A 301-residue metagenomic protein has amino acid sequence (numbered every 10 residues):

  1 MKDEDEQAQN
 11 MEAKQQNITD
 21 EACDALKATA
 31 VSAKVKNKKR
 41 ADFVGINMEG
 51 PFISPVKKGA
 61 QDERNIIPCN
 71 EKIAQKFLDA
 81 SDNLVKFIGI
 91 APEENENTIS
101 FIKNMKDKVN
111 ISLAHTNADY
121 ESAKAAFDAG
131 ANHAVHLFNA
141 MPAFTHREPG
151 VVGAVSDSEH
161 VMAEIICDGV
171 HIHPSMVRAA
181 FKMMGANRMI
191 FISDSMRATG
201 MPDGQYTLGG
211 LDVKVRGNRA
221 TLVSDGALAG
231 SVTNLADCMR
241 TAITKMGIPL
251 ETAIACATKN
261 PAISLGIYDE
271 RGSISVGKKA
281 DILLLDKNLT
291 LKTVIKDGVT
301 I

Functional and structural regions predicted by a protein language model:
M1-L84: Divalent-metal coordination cores built from histidine and acidic residues
I18-N37, S100-N110, P249-L250, I254: Short, electropositive alpha-helical surface patch
T19, C23, I67-E71, P92-N95 (+9 more regions): Electropositive phosphate-/nucleotide-binding environments in soluble metabolic enzymes
T19-D24, V56-Q61, S100-F101, H146 (+2 more regions): Short acidic, glycine/serine/threonine-rich loops at helix termini
D79-M201, I301: Active-site core of metal-dependent hydrolases
G150-I165, G169, F181-S193, A198-L285: His/Asp/Glu-enriched, well-ordered alpha-helical/loop segment that forms or immediately abuts the divalent-metal
N288-I295: Short, Lys/Arg- and Gly-enriched loop/turn segments at beta-strand edges
